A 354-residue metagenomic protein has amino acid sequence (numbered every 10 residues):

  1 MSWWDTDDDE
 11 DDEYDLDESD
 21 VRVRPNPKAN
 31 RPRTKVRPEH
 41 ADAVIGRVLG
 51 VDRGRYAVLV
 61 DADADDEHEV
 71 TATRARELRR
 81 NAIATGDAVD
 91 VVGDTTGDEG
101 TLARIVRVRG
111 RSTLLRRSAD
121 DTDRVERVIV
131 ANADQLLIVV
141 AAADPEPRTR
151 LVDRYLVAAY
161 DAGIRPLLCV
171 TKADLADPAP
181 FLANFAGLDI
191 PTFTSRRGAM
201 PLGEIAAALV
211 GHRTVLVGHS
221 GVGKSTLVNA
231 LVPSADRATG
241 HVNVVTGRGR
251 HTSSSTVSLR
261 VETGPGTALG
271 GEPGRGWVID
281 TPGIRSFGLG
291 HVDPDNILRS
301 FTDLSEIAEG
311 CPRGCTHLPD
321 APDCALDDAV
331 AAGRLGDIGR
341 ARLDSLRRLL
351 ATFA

Functional and structural regions predicted by a protein language model:
S2-V21, E39-D42, H68, R80-T96 (+6 more regions): Helix-rich effector regions associated with P-loop NTPase G domains
R47-G50, R107: A residue-level detector for short acidic-glycine micro-motifs
G54-V58: Short aromatic-glycine-enriched beta-strand elements
D65-A75: A short macromolecule-binding patch
V89, R124, P145-I164: Switch/coupling subdomain of P-loop NTPase systems
T95-R116, N132-D153, L167, A173-D177: Conserved Switch II/interswitch segment of TRAFAC-class P-loop GTPases
R165, K172-V222: Canonical P-loop GTPase G-domain recognition
S220, S225-T226, A230: Walker A/P-loop
